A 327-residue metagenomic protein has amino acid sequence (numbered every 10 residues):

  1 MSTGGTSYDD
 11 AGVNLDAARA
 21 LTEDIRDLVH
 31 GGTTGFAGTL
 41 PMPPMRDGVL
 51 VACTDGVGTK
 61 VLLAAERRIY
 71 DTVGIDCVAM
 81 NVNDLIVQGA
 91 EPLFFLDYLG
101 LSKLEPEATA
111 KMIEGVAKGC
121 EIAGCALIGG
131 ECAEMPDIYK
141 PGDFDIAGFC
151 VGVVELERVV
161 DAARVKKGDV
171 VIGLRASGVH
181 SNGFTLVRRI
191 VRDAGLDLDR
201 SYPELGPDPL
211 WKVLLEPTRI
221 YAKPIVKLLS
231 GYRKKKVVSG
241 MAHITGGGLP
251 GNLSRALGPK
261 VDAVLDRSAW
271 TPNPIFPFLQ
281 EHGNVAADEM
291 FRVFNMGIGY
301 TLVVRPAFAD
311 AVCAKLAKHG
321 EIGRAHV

Functional and structural regions predicted by a protein language model:
S2-H326: Helix-biased detector of long, well-ordered alpha-helical tracts
